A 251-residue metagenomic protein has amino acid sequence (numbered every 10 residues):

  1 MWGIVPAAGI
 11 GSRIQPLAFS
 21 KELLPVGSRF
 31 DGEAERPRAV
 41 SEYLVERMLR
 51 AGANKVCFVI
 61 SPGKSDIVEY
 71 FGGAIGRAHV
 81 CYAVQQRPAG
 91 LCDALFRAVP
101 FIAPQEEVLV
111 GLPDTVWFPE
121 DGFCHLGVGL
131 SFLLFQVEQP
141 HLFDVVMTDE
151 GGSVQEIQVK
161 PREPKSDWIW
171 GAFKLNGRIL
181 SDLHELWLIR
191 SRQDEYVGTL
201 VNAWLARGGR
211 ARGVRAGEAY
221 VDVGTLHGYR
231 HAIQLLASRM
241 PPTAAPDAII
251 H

Functional and structural regions predicted by a protein language model:
M1-P6, G11-A18, P25-V110, D121: Conserved N-terminal catalytic core of the sugar/cofactor nucleotidyltransferase
L23, V146-D149, G213: A structural signal for short hydrophobic beta-strand segments in well-ordered beta-sheet cores
P62-G63, Q86, E138, Y196 (+1 more regions): Short beta->alpha linker loops
G72-G76, T148-D149, A203-L205: Short, conserved catalytic or adaptor-binding loops enriched in Gly and charged residues
P113-V116: The conserved acidic donor/metal-binding loop of glycosyltransferases
F118-F143: Conserved donor-nucleotide/metal-binding helix-loop-beta segment in metal-dependent transferases, i.e., the alpha-helix
F123-H125, S153-I250: Catalytic-core segments of class I nucleotidyltransferases/pyrophosphorylases that form NMP-activated intermediates
L142-D144, T148-Q155: Conserved catalytic core of nucleotide-sugar-dependent glycosyltransferases
